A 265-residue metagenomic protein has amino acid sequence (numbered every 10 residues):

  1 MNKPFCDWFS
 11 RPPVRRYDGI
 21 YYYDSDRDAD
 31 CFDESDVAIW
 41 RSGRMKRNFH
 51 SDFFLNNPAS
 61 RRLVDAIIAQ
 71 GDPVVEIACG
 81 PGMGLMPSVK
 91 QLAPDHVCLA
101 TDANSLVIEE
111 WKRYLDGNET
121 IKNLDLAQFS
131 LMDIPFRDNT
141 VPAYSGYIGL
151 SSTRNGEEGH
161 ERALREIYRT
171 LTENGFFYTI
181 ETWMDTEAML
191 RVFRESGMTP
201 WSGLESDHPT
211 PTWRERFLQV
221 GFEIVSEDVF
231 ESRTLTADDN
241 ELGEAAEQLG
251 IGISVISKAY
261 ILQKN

Functional and structural regions predicted by a protein language model:
N2-R44: N-terminal, positively charged/glycine-rich alpha-helical extensions of SAM-dependent methyltransferases
H50-G71, P87: Conserved alpha-helix/loop element of class I SAM-dependent methyltransferases that forms part of the SAM/SAH-binding
P81-D133: Class I SAM-dependent methyltransferase SAM/SAH-binding core
S145-G146: A conserved beta-strand element that flanks and buttresses the S-adenosyl-L-methionine
T153-E166: A short, conserved alpha-helix within the catalytic core of class I
L171-F177: Short glycine-dipeptide loop
Y178-W201: Conserved class I S-adenosyl-L-methionine
L204-G221: Short alpha-helix
